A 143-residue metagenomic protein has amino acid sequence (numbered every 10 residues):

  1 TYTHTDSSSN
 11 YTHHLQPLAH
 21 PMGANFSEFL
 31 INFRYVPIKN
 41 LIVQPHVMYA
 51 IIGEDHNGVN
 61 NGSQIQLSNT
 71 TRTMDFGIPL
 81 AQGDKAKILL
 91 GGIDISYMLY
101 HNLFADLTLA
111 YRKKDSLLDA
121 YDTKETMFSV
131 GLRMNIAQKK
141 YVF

Functional and structural regions predicted by a protein language model:
T1-F143: Exposed, low-structure sequence patches enriched in small/polar residues
